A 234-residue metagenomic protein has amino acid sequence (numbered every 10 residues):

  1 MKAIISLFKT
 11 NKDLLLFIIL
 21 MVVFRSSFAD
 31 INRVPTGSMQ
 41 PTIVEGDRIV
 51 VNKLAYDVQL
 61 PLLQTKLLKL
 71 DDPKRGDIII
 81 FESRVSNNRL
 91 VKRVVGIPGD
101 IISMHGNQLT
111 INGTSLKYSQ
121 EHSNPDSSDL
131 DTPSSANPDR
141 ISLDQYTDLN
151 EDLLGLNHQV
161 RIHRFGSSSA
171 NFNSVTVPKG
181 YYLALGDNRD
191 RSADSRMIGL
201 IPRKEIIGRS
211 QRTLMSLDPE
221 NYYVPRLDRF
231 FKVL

Functional and structural regions predicted by a protein language model:
K2-L7, V23, S27, N32-R33 (+1 more regions): Soluble "head" domains of membrane/secretory-pathway proteins
